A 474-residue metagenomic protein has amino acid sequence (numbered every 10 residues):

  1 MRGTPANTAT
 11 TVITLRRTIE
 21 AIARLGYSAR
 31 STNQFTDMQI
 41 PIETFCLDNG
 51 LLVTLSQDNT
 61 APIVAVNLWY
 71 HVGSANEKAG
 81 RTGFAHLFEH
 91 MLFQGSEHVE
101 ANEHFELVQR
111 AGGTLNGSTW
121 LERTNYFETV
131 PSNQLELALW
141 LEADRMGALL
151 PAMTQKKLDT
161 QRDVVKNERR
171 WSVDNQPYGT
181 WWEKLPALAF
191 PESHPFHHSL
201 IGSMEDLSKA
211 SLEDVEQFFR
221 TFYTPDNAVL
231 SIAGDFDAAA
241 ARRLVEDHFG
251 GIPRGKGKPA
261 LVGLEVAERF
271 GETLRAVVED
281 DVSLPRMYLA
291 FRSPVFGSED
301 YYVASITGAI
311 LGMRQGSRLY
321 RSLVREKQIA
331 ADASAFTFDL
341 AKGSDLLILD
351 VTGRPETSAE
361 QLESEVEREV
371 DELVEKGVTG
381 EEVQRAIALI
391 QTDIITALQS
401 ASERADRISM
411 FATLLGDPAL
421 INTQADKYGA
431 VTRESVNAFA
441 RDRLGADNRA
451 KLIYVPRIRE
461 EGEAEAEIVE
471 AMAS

Functional and structural regions predicted by a protein language model:
R2, R16-R17, R24, R30: Basic polycationic patches enriched in arginine
G3-T4, T8: Intrinsically disordered, low-complexity segments enriched in small polar residues
I19, Y27, S31-N76, H98-Q134 (+11 more regions): Non-catalytic beta-strand/loop surface segments
G83-S96: Active-site SXXK
Q94-H98, G147-K156: Short, polar/flexible loop-turn hinges at active-site or ligand-entry regions and domain interfaces
E136-L137, A238-R242, E356-Q361: Short, conserved charged micro-motifs
A241-K258, V374: Glycine-centered hinge/linker elements that transmit conformational signals in sensory and ligand-binding systems
